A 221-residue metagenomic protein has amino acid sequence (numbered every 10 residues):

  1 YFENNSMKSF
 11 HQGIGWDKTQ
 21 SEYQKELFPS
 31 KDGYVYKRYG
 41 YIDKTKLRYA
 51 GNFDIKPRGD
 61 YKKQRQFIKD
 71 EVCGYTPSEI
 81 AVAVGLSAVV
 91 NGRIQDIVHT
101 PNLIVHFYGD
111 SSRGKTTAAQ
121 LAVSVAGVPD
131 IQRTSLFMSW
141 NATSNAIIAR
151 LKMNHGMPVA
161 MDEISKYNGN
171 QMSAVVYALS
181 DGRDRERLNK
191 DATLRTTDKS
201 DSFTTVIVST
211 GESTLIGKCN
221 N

Functional and structural regions predicted by a protein language model:
Y1-T76, A149-R150, N154-M157, N220: Conserved glycine-centered beta->alpha loop in an early N-terminal alpha/beta scaffold
H11, Q95-D110, L188-D201: Short, glycine/acidic-rich hinge or "gate" loops at secondary-structure transitions that mediate conformational
L27-P29, Y36-G40, A83, P101 (+4 more regions): Ser/Thr/Asn(+Pro)-rich, low-complexity disordered segments
V35-Q132: P-loop NTPase catalytic core of nucleic-acid-dependent motor ATPases
G74-S78, D110-G114, A118, A149-G156 (+2 more regions): Secondary-structure capping and boundary motifs in well-ordered enzyme cores
Y108, T117-M172: AAA+/P-loop NTPase substrate/partner-engagement loops
K115, N168, L215-C219: Switch/connector loops and helix/strand junctions flanking conserved nucleotide-binding motifs in nucleotide-processing
A174, S180-N221: Replace "adjacent to P-loop NTPase cores in ATP/GTP-dependent enzymes" with "adjacent to NTP-binding cores
